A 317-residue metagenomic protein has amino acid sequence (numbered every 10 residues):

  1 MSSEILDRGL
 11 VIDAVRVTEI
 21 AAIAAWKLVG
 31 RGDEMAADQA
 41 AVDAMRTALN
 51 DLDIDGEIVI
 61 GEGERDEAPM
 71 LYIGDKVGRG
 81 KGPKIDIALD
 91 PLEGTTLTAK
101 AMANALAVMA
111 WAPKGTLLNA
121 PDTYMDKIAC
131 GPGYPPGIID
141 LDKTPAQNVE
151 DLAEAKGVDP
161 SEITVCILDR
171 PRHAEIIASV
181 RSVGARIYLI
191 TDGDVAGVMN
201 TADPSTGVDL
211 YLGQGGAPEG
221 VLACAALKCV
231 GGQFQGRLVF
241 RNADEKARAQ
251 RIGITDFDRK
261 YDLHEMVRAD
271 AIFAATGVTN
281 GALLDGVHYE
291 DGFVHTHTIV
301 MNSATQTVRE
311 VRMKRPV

Functional and structural regions predicted by a protein language model:
M1-A88, E150, E154, V195-A196 (+4 more regions): N-terminal subdomain of lithium-sensitive/metallo-dependent phosphomonoesterases centered on the IMPase/IPPase/PAP
D7-I12, G32, T96, P135-G137 (+1 more regions): A short glycine/serine-rich beta->alpha loop
M45-T47, T95-T98, F257-H264: Intrinsically disordered, low-complexity boundary segments flanking structured domains
K76, G82, M102, W111 (+4 more regions): Short capping/connector residues at structural and topological boundaries
V77-G78, A107-A110, G207-Y211: Short basic, glycine-rich beta-strand/loop surfaces that mediate nucleic-acid
G82-E93, L97-L118: DPxDG-like acidic metal-binding loop motif
P113-L152: Glycine-rich phosphate-binding loop plus the immediately following alpha-helix
D142-N302, R312: An extended, acidic
